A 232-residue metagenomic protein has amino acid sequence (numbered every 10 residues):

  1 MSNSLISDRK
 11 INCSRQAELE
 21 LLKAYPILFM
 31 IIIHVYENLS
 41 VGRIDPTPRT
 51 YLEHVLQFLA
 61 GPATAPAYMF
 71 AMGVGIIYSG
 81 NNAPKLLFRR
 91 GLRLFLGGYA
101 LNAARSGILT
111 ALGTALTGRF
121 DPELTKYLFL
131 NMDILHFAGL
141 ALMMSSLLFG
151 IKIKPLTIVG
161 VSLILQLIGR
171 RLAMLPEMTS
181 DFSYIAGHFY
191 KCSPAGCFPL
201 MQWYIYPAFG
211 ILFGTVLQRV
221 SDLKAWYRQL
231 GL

Functional and structural regions predicted by a protein language model:
M1-L232: Alpha-helical transmembrane segments and their immediate juxtamembrane cytosolic regions
